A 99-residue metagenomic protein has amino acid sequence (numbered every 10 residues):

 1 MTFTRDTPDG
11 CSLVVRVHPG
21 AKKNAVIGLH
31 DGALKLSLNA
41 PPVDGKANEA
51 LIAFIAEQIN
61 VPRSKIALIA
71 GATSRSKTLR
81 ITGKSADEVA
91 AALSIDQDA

Functional and structural regions predicted by a protein language model:
M1-A53, Q58-R63, A67-A72, T78-A99: Contiguous, often N-terminal, cationic amphipathic patches that form binding interfaces
